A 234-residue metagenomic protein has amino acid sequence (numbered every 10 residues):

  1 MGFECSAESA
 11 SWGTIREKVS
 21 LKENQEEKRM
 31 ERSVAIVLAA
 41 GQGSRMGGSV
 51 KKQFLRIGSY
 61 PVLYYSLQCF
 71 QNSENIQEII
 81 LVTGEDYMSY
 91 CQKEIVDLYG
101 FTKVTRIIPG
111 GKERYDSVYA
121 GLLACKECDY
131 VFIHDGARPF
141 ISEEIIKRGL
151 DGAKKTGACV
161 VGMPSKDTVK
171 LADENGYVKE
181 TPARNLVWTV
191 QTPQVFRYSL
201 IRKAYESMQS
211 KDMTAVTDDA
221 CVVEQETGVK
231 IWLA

Functional and structural regions predicted by a protein language model:
R16-R29: Short, Lys/Arg-enriched N-terminal segments with co-localized hydrophobic residues within the first ~10-30 amino acids
E31-M88: N-terminal glycine-rich phosphate-binding loop and ensuing alpha1 helix
V37, L63, G121, D135 (+2 more regions): Residue-level signal for inorganic ion chemistry
Y99-K112: Conserved donor nucleotide-binding strand/loop of the catalytic core
Y119-Y130: Active-site nucleotide-sugar/metal-binding loop of Leloir-type enzymes
F140-W232: Conserved core of the sugar-phosphate nucleotidyltransferase
